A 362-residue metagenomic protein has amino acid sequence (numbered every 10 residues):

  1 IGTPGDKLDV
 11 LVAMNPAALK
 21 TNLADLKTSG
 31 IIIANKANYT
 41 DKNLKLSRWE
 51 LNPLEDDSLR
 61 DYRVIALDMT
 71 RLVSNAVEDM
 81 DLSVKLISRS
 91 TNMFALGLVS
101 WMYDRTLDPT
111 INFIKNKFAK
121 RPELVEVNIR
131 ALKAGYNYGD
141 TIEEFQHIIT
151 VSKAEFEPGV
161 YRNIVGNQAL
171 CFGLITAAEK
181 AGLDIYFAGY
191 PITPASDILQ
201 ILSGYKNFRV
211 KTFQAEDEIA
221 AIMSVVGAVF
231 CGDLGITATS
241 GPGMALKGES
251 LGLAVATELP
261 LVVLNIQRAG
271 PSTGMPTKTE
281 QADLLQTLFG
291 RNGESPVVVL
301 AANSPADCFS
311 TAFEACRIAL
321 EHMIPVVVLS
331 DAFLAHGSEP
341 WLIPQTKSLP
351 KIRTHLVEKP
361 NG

Functional and structural regions predicted by a protein language model:
I1-A181: Active-site cofactor/cluster-binding pocket
I1-K27, F172, A177, I185 (+2 more regions): Thiamine diphosphate
A13-N15, I33-N35, I65-D68, T239 (+3 more regions): Short beta-strand segments
K42-L59, E280-L288, Q345-N361: Acidic, Ser/Thr-rich peripheral helices and adjacent loops at domain boundaries
K42-R48, A76, G248, P271-K278 (+1 more regions): Glycine-rich, charge-decorated loop segments at or immediately adjacent to ligand/cofactor-binding or catalytic sites
L59-L72, K278-V327, D331, T354-E358: Conserved thiamine diphosphate
I114, A131, S152-F156, P191-P194 (+3 more regions): A glycine-rich phosphate-binding loop feature that marks nucleotide/adenosyl-phosphate handling sites
D140-V151, E155, V326-G362: Conformationally flexible catalytic loops at phosphate/diphosphate-handling active centers
